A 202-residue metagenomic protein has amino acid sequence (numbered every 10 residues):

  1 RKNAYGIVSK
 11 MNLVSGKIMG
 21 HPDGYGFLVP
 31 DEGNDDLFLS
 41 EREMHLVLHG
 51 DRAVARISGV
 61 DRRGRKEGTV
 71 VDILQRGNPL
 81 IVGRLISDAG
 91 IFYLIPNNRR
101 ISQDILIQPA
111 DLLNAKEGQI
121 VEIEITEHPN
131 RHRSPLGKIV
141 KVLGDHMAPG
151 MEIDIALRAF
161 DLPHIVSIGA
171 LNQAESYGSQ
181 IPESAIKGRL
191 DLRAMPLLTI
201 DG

Functional and structural regions predicted by a protein language model:
R1-G202: Charge-lined substrate channels and their catalytic hotspots, especially those that engage the 3′ end of RNA
